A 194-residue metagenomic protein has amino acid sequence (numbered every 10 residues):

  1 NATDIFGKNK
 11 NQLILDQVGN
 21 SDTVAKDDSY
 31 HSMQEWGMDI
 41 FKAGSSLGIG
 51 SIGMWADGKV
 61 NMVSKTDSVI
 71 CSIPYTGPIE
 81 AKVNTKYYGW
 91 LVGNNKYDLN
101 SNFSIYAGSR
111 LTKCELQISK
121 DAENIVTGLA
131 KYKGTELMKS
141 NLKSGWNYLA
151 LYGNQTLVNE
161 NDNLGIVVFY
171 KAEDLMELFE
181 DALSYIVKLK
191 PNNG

Functional and structural regions predicted by a protein language model:
N1-I40: Beta-strand-rich N-terminal accessory domains
N1-T3, N100-I105, I166: Broad, structure-driven detector of short, well-ordered beta-strand segments within folded domains
A2-D4, G89-K96, L157-N161, M176-E177: Short, surface-exposed beta-strand/loop "edge" segments at domain boundaries and coil↔beta transitions
D27-G108: Extended, loop-rich substrate-binding clefts of extracytoplasmic carbohydrate-active enzymes
S72-I79, A107, I118-N124, K188-N193: A short, structured loop/turn motif at beta-sheet edges
L99, R110-L142: Acidic (Asp/Glu-rich), glycine- and aromatic
E136-T156: Aromatic sugar-binding interfaces of carbohydrate-active proteins
I166-G194: Beta-strand-rich recognition/accessory modules
